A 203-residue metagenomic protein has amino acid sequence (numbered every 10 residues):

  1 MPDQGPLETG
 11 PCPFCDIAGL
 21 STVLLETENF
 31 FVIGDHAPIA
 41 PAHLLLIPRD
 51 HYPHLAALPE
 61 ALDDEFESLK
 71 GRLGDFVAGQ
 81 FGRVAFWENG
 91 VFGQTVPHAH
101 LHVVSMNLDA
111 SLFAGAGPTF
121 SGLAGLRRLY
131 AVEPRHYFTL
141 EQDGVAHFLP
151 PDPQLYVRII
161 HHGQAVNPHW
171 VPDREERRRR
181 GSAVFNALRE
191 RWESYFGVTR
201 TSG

Functional and structural regions predicted by a protein language model:
M1-G203: HIT superfamily nucleotide-processing domains
